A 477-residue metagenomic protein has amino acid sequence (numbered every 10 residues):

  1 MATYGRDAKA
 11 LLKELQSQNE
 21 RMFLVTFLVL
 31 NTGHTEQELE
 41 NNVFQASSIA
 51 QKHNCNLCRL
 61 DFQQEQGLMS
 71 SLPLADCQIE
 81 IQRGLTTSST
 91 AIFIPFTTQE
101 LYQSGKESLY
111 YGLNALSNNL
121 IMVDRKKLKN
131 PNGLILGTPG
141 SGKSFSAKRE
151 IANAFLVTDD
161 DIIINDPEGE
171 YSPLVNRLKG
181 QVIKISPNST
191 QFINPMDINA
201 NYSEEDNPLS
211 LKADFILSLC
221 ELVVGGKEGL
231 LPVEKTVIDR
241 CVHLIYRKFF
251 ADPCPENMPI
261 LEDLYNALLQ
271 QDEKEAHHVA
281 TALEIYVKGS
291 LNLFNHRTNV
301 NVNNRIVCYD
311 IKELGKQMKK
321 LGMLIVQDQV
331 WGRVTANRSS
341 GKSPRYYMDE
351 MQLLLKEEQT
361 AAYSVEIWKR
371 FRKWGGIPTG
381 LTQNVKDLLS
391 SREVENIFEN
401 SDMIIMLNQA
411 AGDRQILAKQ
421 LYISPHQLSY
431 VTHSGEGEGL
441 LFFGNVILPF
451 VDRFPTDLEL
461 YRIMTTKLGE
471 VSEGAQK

Functional and structural regions predicted by a protein language model:
M1, Q64-F96, T138-P139, V385-K477: C-terminal regions of RecA-like/P-loop NTPase motor modules
M1-T98: Extended, folded cores of ATP/NTP-driven motor/assembly subunits in large transport and secretion machines
L28-E38, T138-S141, K312-G315, Q352: A generic structural motif
C55-N56, Q66-I121, K126-K127, S172-Q181 (+4 more regions): P-loop NTPase motor domains
N130: Short coil/loop residues immediately preceding or within conserved phosphate-binding loops of NTP-utilizing enzyme
I135: Hydrophobic anchor at the beta1->P-loop junction of P-loop NTPases
S141-N194: Walker A/P-loop NTP-binding active-site region of P-loop NTPases, recognizing the glycine-rich GxxxxGKT/S
T382: H-loop/switch region of ABC-family ATPase nucleotide-binding domains
